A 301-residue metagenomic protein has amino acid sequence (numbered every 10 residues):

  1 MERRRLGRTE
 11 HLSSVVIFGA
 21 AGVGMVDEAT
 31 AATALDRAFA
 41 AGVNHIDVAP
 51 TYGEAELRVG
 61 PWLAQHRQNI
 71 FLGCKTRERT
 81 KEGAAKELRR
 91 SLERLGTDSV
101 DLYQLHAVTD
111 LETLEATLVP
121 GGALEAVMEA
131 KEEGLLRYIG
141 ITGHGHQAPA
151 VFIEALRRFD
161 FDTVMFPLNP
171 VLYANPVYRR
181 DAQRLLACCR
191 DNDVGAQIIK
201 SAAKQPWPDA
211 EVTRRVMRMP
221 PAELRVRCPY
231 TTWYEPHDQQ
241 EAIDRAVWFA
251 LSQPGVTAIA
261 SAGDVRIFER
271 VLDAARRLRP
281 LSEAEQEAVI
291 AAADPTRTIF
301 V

Functional and structural regions predicted by a protein language model:
M1-I70: N-terminal binding-site loop/beta-alpha segment at the start of enzyme catalytic domains that lines or forms
S14-F18, N44-V48, I70-C74, D101-L105 (+4 more regions): Hydrophobic faces of well-ordered beta-strands that scaffold small-molecule active sites in alpha/beta enzyme cores
I17-A29, G73-G83, E112-A116, T142-Q147 (+1 more regions): Active-site mouth loops of central-metabolism enzymes
A21, A49-T51, K75-R79, L105-V108 (+5 more regions): Active-site beta-loop-alpha junctions enriched in small/polar residues
V26, E82-R180, R184-Q197, L251-S252: Glycine/proline-rich, positively charged, aromatic-decorated active-site loop/lid region on the catalytic face
F39, V43-N44, R180, R184-V301: Structured C-terminal cap/extension of enzyme domains
P50-Y52, Q65-K86, L95, L105-T109: Structural motif corresponding to the early beta-alpha repeats
E56-K75, A123-G134, C189-D191: Alpha-helix-loop-beta-strand connector modules within alpha/beta enzyme cores
